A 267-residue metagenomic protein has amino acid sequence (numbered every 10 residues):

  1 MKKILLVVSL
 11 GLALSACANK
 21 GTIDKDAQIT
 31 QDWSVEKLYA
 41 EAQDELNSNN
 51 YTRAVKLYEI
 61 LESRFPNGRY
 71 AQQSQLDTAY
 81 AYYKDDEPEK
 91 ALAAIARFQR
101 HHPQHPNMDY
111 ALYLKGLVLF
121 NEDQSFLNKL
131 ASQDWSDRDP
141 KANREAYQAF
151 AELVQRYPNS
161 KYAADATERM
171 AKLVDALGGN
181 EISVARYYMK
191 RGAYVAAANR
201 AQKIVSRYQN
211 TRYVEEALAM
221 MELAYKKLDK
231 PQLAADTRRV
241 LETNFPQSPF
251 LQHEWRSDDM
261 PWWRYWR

Functional and structural regions predicted by a protein language model:
I4-L5, A13, C17-R267: Acidic, polar-rich low-complexity tracts and alpha-helical solenoid repeat scaffolds
